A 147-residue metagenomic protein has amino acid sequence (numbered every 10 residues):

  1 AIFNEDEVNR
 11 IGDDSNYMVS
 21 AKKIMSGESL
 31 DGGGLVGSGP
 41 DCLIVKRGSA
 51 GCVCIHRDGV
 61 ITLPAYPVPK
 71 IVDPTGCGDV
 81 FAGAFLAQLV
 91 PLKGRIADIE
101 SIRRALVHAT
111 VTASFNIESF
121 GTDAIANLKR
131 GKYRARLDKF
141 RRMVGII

Functional and structural regions predicted by a protein language model:
A1-E5: A short beta-strand/loop micro-motif in the catalytic core of glycosyltransferases that engages the nucleotide-sugar
N9: Nucleotide phosphate-binding site architecture
D13-I147: Conserved phosphate-binding/catalytic region of the ribokinase-like
